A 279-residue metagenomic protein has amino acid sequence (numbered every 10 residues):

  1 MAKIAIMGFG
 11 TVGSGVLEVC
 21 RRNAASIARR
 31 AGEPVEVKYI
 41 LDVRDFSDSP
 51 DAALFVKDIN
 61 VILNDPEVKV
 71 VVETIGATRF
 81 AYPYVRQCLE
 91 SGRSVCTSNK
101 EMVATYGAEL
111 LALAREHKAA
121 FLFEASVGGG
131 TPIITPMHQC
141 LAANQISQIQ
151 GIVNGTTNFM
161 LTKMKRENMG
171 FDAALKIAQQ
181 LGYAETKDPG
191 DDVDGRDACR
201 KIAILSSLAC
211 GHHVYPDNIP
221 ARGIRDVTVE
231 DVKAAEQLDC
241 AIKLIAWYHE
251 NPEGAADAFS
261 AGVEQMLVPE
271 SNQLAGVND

Functional and structural regions predicted by a protein language model:
M1-S91: N-terminal glycine-/serine-/threonine-rich beta1-alpha1-beta2 phosphate-ribose binding loop of Rossmann-like
L17-E18, D51-A52, G107-L110, P132-Q139 (+1 more regions): Short acidic, glycine/serine/threonine-rich loops at helix termini
V35, L122, P136-G151, L161-D279: NAD(P)-dependent dehydrogenase/reductase Rossmann-like domain
F55-V56, V72-E73, C96-S98, F121-A125 (+2 more regions): General beta-strand structural signal in soluble alpha/beta enzymes
A81-S91, S98-Q139: Rossmann-fold NAD(P)-binding glycine/threonine-rich loop
